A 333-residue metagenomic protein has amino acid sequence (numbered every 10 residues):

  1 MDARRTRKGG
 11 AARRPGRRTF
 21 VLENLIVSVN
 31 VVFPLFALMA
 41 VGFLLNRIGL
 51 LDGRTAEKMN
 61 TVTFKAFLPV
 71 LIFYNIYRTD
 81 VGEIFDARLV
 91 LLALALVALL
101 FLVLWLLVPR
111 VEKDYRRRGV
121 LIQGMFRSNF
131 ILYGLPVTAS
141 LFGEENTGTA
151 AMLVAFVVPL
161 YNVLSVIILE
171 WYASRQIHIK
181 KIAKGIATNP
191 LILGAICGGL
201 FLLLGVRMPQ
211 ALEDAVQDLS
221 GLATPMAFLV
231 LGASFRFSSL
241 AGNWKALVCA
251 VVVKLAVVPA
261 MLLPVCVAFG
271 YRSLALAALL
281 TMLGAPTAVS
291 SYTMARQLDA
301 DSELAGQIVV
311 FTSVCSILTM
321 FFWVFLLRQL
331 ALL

Functional and structural regions predicted by a protein language model:
R4, K8-L333: Alpha-helical transmembrane segments of multi-pass small-molecule/ion transporters
